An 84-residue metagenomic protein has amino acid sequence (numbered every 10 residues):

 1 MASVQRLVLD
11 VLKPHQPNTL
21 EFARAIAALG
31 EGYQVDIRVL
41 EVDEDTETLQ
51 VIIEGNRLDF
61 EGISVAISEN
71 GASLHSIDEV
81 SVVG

Functional and structural regions predicted by a protein language model:
M1-G84: Long, contiguous binding/interaction regions
